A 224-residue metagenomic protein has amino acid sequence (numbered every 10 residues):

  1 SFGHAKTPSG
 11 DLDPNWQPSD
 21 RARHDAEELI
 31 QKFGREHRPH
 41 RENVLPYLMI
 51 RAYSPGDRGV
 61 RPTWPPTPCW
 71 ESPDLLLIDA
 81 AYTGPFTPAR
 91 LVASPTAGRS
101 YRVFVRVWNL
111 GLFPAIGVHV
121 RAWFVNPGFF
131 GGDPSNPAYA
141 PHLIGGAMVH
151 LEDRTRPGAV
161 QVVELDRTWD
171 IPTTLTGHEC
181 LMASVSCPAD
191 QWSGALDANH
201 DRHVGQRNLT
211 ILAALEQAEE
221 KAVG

Functional and structural regions predicted by a protein language model:
F2-G224: Extracellular/luminal regions of secreted and cell-surface proteins that mediate adhesion/ECM remodeling
